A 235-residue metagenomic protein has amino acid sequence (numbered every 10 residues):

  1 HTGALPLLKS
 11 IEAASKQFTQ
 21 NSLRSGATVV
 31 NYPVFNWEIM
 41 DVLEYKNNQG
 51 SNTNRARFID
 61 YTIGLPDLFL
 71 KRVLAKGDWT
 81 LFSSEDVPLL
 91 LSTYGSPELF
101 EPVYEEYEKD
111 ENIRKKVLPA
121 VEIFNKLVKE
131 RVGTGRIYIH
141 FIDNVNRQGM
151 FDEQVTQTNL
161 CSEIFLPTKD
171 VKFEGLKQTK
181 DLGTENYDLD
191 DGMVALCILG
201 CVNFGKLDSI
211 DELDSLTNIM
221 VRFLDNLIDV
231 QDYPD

Functional and structural regions predicted by a protein language model:
H1-S209, L213, D232-D235: Active-site cavity-forming subdomains of large catalytic enzyme subunits
L216-P234: Long, well-ordered alpha-helical segments
